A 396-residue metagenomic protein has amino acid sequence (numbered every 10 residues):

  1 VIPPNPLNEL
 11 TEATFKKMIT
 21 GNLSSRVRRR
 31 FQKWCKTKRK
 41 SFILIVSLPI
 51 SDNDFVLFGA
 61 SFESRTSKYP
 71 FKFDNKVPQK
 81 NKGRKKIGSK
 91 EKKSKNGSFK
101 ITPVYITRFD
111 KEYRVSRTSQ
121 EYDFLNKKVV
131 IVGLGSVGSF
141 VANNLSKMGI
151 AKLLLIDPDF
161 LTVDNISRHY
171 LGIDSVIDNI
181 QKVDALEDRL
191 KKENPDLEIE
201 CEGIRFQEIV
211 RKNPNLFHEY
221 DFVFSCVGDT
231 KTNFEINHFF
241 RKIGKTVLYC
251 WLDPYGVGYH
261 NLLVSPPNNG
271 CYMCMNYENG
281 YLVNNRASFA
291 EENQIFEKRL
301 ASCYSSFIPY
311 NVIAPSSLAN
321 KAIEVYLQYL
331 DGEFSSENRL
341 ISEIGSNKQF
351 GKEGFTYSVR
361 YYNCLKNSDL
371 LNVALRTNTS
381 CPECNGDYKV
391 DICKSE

Functional and structural regions predicted by a protein language model:
V1-N96, H218-F222, C226-E396: Glycine-rich phosphate/adenylate-binding loop
F99-V129: A short, basic/flexible loop-to-alpha-helix module at the beginning of a structural domain
R117-F160: Glycine-rich adenosine-cofactor-binding loop
V137-S139, L161-D164, E208-V210, K231-N233 (+1 more regions): Flexible loop/turn segments at secondary-structure boundaries
F140, N144, M148, L186-R189 (+2 more regions): Generic, well-ordered alpha-helical scaffold segments in large soluble proteins
N144, K212-N213, F234-F239: A short acidic, amphipathic alpha-helical/loop segment
P158-P195: Glycine-rich phosphate-binding loop and adjoining beta1-alpha1-beta2 segment of Rossmann-like nucleotide-binding folds
A185-E219, V227-T230: A structured beta-alpha segment of the ubiquitous adenosine-cofactor-binding alpha/beta core
